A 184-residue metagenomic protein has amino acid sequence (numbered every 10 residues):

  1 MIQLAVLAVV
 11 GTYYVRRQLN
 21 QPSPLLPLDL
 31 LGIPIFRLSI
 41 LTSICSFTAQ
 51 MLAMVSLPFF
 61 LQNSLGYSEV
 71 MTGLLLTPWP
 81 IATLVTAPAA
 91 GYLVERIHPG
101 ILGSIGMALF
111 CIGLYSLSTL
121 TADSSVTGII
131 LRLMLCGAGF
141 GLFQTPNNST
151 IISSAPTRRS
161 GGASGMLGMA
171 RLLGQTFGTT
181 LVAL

Functional and structural regions predicted by a protein language model:
M1-I2, V15-N20: Phenylalanine-glycine-rich, low-complexity intrinsically disordered regions, typified by the FG/GLFG repeat domains
Q3-V6, V10, P22-L184: 12-transmembrane solute porter fold
